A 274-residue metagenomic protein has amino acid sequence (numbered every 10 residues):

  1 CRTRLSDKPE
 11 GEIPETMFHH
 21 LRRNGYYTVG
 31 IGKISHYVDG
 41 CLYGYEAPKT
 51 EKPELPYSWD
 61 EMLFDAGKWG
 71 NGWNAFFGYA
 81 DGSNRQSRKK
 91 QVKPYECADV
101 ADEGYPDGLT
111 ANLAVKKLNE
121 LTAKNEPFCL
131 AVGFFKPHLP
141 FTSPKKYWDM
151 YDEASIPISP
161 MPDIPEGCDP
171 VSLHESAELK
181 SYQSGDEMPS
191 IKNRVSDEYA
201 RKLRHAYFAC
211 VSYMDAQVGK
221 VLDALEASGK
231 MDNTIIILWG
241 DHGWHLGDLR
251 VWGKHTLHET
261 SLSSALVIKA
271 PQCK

Functional and structural regions predicted by a protein language model:
C1-K274: Formylglycine-dependent sulfatase
